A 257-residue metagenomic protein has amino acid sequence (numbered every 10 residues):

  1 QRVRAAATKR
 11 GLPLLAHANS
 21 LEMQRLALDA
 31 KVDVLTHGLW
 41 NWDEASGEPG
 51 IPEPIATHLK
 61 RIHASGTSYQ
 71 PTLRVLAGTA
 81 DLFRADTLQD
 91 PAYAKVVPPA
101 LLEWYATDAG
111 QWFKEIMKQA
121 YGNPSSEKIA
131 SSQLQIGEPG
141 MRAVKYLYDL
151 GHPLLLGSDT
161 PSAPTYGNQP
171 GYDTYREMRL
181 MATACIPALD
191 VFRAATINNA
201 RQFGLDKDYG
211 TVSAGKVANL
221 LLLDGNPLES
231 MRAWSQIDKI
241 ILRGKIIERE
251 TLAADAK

Functional and structural regions predicted by a protein language model:
Q1-A27, G47-E48: Histidine/acidic-residue-rich, glycine-tolerant segments that coordinate divalent metal ions
A7, H17, L35, Y69 (+7 more regions): Divalent metal-coordination and catalytic microenvironments
T8-L12, K31-D33, H63-S68, D149-L155 (+2 more regions): Loop/turn elements at helix/coil->beta-strand transitions in domains of secreted/extracellular proteins
E22-Q24, T57-H58, K207-G210: Short acidic active-site motifs
V32-D43, I240: Short hydrophobic/aromatic-enriched beta-strand-loop microsegments
N41, S46-A184: Active-site neighborhoods of metal-dependent hydrolases
E138, Q169, P187-F192, R201-I237: Acidic, glycine-enriched loop/beta-strand segments at the rims of small-molecule binding/catalytic pockets
R243-K257: Extracellular/periplasmic ectodomains of large secreted or surface enzymes and adhesion receptors
